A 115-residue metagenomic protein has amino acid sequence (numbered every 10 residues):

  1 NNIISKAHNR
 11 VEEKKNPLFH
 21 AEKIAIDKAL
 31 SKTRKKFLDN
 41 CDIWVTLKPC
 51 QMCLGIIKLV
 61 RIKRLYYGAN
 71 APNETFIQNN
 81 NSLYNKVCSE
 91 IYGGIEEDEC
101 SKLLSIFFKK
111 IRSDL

Functional and structural regions predicted by a protein language model:
N2-V11: Short beta->alpha transition motifs characteristic of CBS
R10-I24, K28: A short, polar/charged loop-to-alpha-helix boundary motif
K35-L47: Immediate flanking context of iron-sulfur cluster ligation sites
K36, P49-L115: Zinc-dependent deaminase
